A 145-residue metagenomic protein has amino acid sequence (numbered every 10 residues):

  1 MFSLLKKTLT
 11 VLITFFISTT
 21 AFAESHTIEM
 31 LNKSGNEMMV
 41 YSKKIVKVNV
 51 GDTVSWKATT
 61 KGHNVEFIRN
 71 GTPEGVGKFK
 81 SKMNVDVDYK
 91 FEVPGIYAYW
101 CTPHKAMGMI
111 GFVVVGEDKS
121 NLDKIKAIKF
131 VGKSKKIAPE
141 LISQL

Functional and structural regions predicted by a protein language model:
M1-L9: Bacterial N-terminal signal peptides that target proteins for export
T10-S18: Bacterial N-terminal signal peptides
T19-A23: Sec/Tat signal peptide C-region and signal peptidase I cleavage site
E24-S34, M107-L145: Extracytoplasmic/periplasmic copper-protein system
E24-V50: N-terminal edge beta-strand
K57-K82, G111: Histidine- and aromatic-enriched segments that form or immediately flank copper-ligand environments
I96-A98: Short, conserved beta-strand segments of beta-strand-rich sandwich/propeller modules, principally
